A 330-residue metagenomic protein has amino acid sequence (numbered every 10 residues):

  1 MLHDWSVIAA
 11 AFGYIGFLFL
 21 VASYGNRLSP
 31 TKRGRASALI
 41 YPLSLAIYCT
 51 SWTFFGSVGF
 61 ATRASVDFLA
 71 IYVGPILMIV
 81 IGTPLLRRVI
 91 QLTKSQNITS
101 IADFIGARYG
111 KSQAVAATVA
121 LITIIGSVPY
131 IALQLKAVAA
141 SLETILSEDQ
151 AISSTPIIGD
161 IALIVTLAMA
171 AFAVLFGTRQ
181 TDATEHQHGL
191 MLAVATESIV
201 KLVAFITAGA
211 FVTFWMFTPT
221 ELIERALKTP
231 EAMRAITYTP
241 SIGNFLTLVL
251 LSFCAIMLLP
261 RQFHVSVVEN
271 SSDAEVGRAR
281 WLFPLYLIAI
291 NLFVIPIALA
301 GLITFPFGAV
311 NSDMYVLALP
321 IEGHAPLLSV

Functional and structural regions predicted by a protein language model:
M1, G25-S29, G59-V66, L86 (+4 more regions): Membrane-water interface regions at transmembrane-helix termini and the short interhelical loops of multi-pass membrane
M1-G56, I164-L190, T196, L202: Membrane-interface "cap" regions at the ends of multi-pass membrane proteins
V7, A116-A120, H188-A204, G277-A289: Alpha-helical transmembrane segments and their helix-start/interface "positive-inside/aromatic belt" motifs in integral
L18, A70-R179, A183, T247-A255 (+3 more regions): Helix-loop-helix module between adjacent transmembrane segments
K32-A38, W215-P230, A300-Y315: Interfacial/capping segments of alpha-helical transmembrane domains
G34-N97, G106, N244-A255, Q262-V268 (+2 more regions): Membrane-interface helix-loop-helix modules in multi-pass membrane proteins
V115-A116, V128, V165, K201-A210 (+1 more regions): Hydrophobic alpha-helical transmembrane segments in multi-pass membrane proteins
D149-I161, V212-S252, A318: Helix-loop-helix junctions that connect adjacent transmembrane segments in multi-pass membrane transporters
